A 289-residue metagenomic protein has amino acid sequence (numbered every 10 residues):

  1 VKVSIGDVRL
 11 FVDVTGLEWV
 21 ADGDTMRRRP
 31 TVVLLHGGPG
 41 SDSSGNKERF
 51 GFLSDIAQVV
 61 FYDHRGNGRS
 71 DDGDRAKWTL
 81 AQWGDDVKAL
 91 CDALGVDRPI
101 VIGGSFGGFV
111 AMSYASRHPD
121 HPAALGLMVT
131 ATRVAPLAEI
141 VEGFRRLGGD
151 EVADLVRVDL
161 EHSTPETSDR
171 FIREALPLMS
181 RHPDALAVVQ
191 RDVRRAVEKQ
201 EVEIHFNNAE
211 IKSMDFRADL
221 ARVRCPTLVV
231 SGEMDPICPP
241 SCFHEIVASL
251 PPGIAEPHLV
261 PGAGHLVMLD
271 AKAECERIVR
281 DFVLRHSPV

Functional and structural regions predicted by a protein language model:
V8-D72, A76: Conserved HGGG/HGGXW glycine-rich cap/lid loop of the alpha/beta-hydrolase fold
F61-I102, F106, R277: Active-site loop/oxyanion-hole signature of alpha/beta-hydrolase fold enzymes
G108-P119, L125: Short glycine-enriched nucleophile-adjacent loop and the immediately C-terminal alpha-helix near the catalytic center
A123-D159: Flexible "cap/lid" loop of the alpha/beta hydrolase fold
D154-C225: Alpha/beta-hydrolase
V223, V229-S231, D235: Short beta-strand/loop motif that positions the catalytic acidic residue of the alpha/beta-hydrolase fold
P236-C242: Conserved alpha/beta-hydrolase "acid-adjacent" motif
G253-V289: Catalytic active-site module of serine/aspartate enzymes centered on a nucleophile-bearing elbow/loop
